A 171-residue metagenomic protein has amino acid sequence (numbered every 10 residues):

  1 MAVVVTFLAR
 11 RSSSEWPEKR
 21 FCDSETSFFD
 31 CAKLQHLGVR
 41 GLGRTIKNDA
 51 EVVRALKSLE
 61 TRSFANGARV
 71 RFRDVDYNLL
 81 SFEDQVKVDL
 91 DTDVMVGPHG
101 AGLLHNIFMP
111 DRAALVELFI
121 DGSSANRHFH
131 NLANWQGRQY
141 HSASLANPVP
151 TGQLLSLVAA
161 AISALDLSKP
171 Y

Functional and structural regions predicted by a protein language model:
M1-Y171: The feature primarily captures lumenal catalytic ectodomains of type II secretory-pathway glycosyltransferases
